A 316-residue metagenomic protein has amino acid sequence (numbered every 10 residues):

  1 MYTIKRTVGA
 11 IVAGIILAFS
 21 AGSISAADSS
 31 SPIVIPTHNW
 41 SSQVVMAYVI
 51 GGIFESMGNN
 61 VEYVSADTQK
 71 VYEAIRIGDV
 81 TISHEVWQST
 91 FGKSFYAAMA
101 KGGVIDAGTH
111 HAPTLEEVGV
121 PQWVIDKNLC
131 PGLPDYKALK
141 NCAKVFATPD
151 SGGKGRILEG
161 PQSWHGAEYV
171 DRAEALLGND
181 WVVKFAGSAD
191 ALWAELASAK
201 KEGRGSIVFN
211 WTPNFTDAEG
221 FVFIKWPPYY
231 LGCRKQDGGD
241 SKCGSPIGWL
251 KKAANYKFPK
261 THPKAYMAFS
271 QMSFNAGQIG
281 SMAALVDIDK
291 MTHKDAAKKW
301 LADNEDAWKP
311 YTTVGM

Functional and structural regions predicted by a protein language model:
I24-V34, F54-E55, F146-K154, A307-M316: Immediate post-signal peptide segment of exported/extracytoplasmic ligand-binding proteins
S29-S42, N59-V64, K154-L158, F269: Short, well-ordered beta-strand elements
S41-N60, R172-E174: Short, polar/charged alpha-helical segment
A47, V64-G102, E195, F215-G220: Pocket-flanking alpha-helical
V80-H84, L158-K235: Ligand-binding pocket segment of bilobal, Venus flytrap-like solute-binding proteins
G103-L158: A conserved helix-loop-strand patch within extracytoplasmic ligand-binding domains of the periplasmic binding
E116-N128, G248-T261, A284-L285: A bilobed periplasmic-binding-protein/Venus flytrap-type ligand-binding module shared by bacterial periplasmic
Y266-M316: C-terminal functional modules
